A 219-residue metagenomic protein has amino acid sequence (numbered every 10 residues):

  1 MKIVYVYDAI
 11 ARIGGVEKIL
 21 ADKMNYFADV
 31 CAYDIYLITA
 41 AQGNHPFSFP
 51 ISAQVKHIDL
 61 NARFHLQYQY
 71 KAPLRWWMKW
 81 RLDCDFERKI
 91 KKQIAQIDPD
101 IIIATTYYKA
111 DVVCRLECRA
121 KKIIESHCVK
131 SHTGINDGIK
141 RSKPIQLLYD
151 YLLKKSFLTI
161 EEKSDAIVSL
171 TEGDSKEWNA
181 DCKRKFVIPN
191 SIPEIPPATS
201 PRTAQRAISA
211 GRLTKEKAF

Functional and structural regions predicted by a protein language model:
I3, I101, L116-N136: Active-site proximal beta-strand in glycosyltransferases
V4, V168, S200-K217: Conserved donor-binding/catalytic core segment of Leloir-type glycosyltransferases
Y5-I13, Y26, V30-W77, E177-N179: N-terminal strand-loop element at the rim of the active site of nucleotide-sugar-dependent glycosyltransferases
Y7-D22, K217: A short, glycine/small-residue-rich beta-strand->loop->alpha-helix junction that serves as a flexible
F64-W76, I124-Y151, K155: Acceptor-binding helix/loop patch of EC 2.4 sugar-transfer enzymes, predominantly nucleotide-sugar-dependent
R88-K92, P144-I167: Membrane-proximal helix-turn-helix segments that form the acceptor-binding/catalytic region of lipid-linked
A104-A110, S126: Short His-centered aromatic/hydrophobic patch
G173, S191: Carbohydrate-associated surface elements
